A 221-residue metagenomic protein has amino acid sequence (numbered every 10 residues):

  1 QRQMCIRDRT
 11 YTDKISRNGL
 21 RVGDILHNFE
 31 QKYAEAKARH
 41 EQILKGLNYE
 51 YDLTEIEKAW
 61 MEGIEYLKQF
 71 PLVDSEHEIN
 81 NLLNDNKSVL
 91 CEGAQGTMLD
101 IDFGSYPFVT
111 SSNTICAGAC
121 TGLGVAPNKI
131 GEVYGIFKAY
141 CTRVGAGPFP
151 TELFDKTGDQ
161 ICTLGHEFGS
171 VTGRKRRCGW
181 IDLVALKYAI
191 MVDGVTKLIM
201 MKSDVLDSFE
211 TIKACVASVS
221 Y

Functional and structural regions predicted by a protein language model:
R2-I6: Short, small-residue-biased leader/transition segments that mark boundaries at the very start of proteins
R7-K14: Internal, well-ordered alpha/beta segment that forms a basic, Gly-enriched binding/recognition surface
I15-G19, D100-G104, V109-S111, V144-F149 (+1 more regions): Short acidic, glycine/serine/threonine-rich loops at helix termini
D24-Q31, I101, S105-Y134: Gly/Ser/Thr-rich active-site loops/lids in small-molecule metabolic enzymes that frequently grip phosphoryl groups
D24-Y66: N-terminal leader/propeptide and maturation segments of large enzyme subunits in energy/redox metabolism and hydrolases
K45-A59, F70-E76, P127-V133, V144-E152 (+1 more regions): Flexible, glycine/charged-enriched surface loops at secondary-structure junctions
M61, K68-I115, L123: Acidic catalytic cores of enzymes that act on phosphate-bearing nucleotides/polynucleotides
C120-Y221: A glycine- and small/hydrophobic-rich beta-loop-beta segment that serves as a flexible "lid/hinge" or phosphate-binding
